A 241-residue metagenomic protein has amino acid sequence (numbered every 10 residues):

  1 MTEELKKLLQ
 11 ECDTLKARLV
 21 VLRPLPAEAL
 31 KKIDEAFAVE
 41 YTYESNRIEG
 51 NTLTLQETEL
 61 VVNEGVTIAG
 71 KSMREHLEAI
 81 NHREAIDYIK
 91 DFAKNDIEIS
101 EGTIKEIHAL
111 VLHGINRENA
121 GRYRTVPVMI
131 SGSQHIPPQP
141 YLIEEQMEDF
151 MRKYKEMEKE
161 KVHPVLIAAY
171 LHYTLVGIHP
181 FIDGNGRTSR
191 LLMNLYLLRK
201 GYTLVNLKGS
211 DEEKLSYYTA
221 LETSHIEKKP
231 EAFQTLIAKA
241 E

Functional and structural regions predicted by a protein language model:
M1-E241: FIC/Doc superfamily catalytic core
